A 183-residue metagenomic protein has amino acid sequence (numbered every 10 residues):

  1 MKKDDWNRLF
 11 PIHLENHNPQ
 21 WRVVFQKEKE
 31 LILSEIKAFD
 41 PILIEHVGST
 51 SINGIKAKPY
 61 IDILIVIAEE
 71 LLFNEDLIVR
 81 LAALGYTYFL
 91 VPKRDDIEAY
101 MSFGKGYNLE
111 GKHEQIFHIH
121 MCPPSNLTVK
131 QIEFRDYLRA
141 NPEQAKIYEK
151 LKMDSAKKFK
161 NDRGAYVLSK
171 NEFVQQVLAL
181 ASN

Functional and structural regions predicted by a protein language model:
M1-E45, Q175: Helical scaffold of the NTase/Pol beta-like nucleotidyltransferase catalytic core
F10-I12, P59-I63, Q115-F117, F134: Short amphipathic alpha-helical segments
E15-I32, I67-K105: Metal-dependent nucleotidyltransferase catalytic core
I32-L71: Active-site nucleotide-donor binding segment shared across nucleotidyl transfer reactions
F39-I42, K56-I61, D76, L81 (+1 more regions): Short connector loops at helix/strand junctions that flank enzyme active sites, especially segments positioning acidic
V91-E149: Conserved, surface-exposed functional patches that form binding/active-site neighborhoods
P123-N183: Catalytic cores of NTP-dependent nucleotidyl/adenyl transfer enzymes across multiple folds
